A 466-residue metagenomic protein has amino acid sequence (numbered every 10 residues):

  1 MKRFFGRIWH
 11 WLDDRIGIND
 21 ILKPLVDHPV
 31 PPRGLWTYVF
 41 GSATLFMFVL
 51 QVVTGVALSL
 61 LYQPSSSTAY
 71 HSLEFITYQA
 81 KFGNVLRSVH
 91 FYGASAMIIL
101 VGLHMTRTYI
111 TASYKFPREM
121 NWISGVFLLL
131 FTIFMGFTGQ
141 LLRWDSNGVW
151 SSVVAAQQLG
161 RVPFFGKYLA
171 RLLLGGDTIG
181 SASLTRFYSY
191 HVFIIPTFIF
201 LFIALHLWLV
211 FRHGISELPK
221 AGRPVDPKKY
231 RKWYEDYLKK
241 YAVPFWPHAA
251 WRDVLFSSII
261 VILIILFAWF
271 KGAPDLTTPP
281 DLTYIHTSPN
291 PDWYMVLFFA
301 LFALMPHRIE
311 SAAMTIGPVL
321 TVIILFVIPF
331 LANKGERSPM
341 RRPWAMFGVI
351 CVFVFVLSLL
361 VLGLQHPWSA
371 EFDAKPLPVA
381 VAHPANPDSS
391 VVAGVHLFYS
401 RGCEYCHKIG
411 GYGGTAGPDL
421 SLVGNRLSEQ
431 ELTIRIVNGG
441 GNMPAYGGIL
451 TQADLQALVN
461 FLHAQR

Functional and structural regions predicted by a protein language model:
K2-G17, S59-Q63, S95-K115, W122-D177 (+1 more regions): Transmembrane-helix bundle segments that line or gate the permeation/cavity pathway in multi-pass membrane proteins
P29-L45, Y109-L130, S146-S151, T185-Y190 (+2 more regions): Membrane-interfacial loop-to-helix junctions in multi-pass inner-membrane proteins
V30, L58-V89, Q140-S189, A273-R308 (+1 more regions): Membrane-interface interhelical loops and short amphipathic "cap" helices that link adjacent transmembrane segments
T185-R186, Y190-I194, I199-D281, I285: Long, contiguous internal "core" modules enriched in hydrophobic/ aromatic residues
F198, I203-L207, V319-F330, I449-R466: C-terminal capping alpha-helices of c-type cytochrome domains
Y294, G414-V423, R435-R466: Axial heme c-ligation environment in periplasmic c-type cytochrome domains
G335, M340-D388, F461-R466: Post-cleavage N-terminal segment of exported redox proteins
P387-I409, V437-N438: Sequence/structural segment immediately N-terminal to covalent heme-attachment motifs in c-type and related
